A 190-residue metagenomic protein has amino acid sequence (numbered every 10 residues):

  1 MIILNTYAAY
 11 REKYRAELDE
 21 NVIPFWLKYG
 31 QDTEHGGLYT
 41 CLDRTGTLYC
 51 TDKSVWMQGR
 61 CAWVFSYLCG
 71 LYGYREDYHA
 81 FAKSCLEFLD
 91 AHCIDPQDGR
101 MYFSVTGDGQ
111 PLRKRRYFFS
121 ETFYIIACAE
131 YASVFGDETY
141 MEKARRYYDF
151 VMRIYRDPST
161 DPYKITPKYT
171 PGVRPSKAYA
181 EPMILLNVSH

Functional and structural regions predicted by a protein language model:
M1-H190: Glycan-recognition and catalytic cores of secretory/periplasmic carbohydrate-active enzymes
